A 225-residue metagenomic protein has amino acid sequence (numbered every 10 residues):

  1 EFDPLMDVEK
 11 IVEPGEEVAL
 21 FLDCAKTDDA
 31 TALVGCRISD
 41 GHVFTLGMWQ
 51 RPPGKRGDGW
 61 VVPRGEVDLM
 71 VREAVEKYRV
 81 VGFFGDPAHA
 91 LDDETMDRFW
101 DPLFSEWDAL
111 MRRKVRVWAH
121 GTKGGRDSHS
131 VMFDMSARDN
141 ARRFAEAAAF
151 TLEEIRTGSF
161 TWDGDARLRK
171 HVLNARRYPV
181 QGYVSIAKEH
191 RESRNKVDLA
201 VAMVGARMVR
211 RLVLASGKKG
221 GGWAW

Functional and structural regions predicted by a protein language model:
E1-R126, A145, A149, E153 (+1 more regions): RNase H-like, metal-dependent nuclease domains and their acidic two-metal-ion catalytic environment used
D139-R143: Polybasic (Lys/Arg-rich)
